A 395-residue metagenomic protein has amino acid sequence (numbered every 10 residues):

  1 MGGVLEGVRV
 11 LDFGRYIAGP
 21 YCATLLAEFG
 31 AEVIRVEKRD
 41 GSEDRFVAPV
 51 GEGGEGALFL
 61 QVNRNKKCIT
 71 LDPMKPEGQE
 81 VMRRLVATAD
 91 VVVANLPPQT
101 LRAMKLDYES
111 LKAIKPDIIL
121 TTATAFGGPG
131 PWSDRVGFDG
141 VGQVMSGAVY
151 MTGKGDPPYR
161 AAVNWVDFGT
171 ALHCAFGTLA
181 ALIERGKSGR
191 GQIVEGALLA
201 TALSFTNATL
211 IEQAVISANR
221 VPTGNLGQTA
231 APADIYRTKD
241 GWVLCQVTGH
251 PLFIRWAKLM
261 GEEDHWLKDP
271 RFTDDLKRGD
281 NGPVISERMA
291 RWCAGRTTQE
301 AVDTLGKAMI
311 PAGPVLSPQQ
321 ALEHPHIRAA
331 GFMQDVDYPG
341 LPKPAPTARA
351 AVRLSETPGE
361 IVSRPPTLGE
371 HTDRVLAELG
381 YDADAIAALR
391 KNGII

Functional and structural regions predicted by a protein language model:
M1-G177, A181-K187, T367, D373-I395: N-terminal helix-loop segment corresponding to the beta1-alpha1 unit of nucleotide/adenylate-binding folds
F59, T223-Q228, A233-D234, P342-A345 (+1 more regions): Short Gly/Pro-enriched turn/cap motifs at secondary-structure boundaries
G128, G155-V166, G186-A202, V221-Q228 (+1 more regions): Conserved Rossmann-fold dehydrogenase catalytic segment
N164-L179, L198-T206, T248, L252: Mid-domain beta-loop-alpha active-site segment that forms a flexible, acidic cofactor/metal-binding surface
A171-G191, S204-V215, A257-E263, L267-K268: Oxidoreductase and adenylate-handling cofactor-binding alpha/beta cores
P232-A308, A312: Aromatic-enriched alpha-helical interface/lid elements that frame and gate functional surfaces
G306-A330: Conserved PLP cofactor-binding pocket of PLP-dependent enzymes
L341-A388: Flexible, small-/acidic-enriched active-site or ligand-binding loops
